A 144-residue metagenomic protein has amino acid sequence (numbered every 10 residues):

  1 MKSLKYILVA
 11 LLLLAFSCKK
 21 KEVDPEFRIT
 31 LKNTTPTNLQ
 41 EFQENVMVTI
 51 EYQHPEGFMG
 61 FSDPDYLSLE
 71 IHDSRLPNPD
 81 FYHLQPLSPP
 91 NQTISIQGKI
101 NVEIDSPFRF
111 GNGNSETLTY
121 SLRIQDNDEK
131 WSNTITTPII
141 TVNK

Functional and structural regions predicted by a protein language model:
K2-V9: Sec-dependent signal peptide recognition, specifically the positively charged N-region followed immediately by
L12, V23-P25: Short, structurally constrained coil/turn elements that cap an alpha-helix or connect an alpha-helix to the following
L14-S17: C-terminal motif of bacterial Sec signal peptides marking the signal peptidase cleavage site
K19-K21: Bacterial signal peptide processing site
E26-K144: First exposed extracellular module after export/assembly in secreted or surface-exposed proteins
